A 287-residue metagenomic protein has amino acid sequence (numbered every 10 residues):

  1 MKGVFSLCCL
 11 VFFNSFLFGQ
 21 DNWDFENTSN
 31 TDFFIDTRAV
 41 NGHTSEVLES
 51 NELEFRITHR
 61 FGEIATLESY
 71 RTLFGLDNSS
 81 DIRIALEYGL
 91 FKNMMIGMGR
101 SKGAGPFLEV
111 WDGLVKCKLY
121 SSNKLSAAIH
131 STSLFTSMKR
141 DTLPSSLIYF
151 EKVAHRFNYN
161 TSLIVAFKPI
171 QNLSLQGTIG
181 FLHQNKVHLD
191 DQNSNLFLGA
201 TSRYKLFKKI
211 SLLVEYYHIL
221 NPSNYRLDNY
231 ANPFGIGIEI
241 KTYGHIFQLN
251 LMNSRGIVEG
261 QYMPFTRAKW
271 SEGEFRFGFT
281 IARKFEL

Functional and structural regions predicted by a protein language model:
M1-N22: Bacterial Sec-dependent N-terminal signal peptides
Q20-E151, R156-T161, A166-G177, F181-N185 (+3 more regions): Transmembrane beta-barrel domains of Gram-negative outer membranes and organellar outer membranes
G177-N221: A mid-sequence, solvent-exposed acidic-amphipathic segment
